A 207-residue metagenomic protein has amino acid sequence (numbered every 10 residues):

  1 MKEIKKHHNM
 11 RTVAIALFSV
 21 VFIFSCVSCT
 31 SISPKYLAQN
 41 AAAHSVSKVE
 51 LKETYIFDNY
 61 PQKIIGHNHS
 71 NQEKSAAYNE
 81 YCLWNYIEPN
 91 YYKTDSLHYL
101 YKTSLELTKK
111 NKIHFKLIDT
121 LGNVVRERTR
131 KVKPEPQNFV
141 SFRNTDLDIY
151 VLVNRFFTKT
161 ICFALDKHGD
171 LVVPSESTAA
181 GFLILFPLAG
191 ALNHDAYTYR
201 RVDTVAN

Functional and structural regions predicted by a protein language model:
M1-N40, H44-S45: Bacterial Sec-dependent N-terminal signal peptides
S19-F22, E50, E106: Generic structural signal for beta-strand residues in well-ordered domains
V27-S104, F142-D146, F157-K159, K167-N207: Amphipathic/hydrophobic helical signal segments and adjacent flexible N-terminal regions that mediate secretion
Y55, N111-I113, I161: Residue-level detector of short, conserved catalytic/binding motifs and their immediate flanks
L100, L105-L147: Predominantly extracellular/secreted and cell-surface proteins with exposed, flexible low-complexity segments
